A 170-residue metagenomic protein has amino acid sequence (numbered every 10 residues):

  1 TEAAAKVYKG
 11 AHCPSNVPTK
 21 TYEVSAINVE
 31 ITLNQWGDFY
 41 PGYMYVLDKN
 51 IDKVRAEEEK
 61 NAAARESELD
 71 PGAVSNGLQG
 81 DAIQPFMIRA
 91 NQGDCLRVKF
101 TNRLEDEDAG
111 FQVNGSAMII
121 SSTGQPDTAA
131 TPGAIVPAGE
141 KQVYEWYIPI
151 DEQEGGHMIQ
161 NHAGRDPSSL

Functional and structural regions predicted by a protein language model:
T1-V143: N-terminal, post-signal-peptide metal-ligating segments of extracellular/periplasmic oxidoreductases, dominated by
F100-N102, I148, A163: Hydrophobic beta-strand positions in extracellular immunoglobulin-like domains
E105, Y147-E154: Short, surface-exposed loop/turn segments at beta-strand-coil junctions that are enriched for proline with nearby
T131, Y144-W146, G156-I159: Acidic/His-rich structured neighborhood in mature extracellular/periplasmic domains
E152-L170: Hydrophobic or amphipathic alpha-helical targeting/insertion segments
